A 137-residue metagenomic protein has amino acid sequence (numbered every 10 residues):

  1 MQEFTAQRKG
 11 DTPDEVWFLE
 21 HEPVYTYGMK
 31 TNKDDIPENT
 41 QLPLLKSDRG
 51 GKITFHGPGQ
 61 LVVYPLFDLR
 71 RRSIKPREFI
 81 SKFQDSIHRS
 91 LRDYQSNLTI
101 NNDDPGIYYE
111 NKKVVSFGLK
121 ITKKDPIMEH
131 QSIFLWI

Functional and structural regions predicted by a protein language model:
Q2-V114: N-terminal lobe of the biotin/lipoate ligase/transferase fold
K30-I36, P43, V114-I137: Short, conserved beta-strand/beta-arch hydrophobic-aromatic motifs that form part of recognition grooves or interface
